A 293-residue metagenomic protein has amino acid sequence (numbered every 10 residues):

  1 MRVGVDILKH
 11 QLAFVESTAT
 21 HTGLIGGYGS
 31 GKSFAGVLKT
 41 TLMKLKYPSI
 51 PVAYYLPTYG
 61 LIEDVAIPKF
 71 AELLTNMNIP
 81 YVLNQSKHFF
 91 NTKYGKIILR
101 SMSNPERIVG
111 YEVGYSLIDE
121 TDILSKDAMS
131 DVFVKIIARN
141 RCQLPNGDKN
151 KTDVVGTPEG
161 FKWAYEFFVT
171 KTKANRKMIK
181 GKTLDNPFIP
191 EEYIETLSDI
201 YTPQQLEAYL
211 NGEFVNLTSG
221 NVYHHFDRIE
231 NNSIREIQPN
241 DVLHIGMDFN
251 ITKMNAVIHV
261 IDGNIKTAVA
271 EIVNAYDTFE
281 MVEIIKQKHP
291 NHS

Functional and structural regions predicted by a protein language model:
M1-T20: Pre-P-loop entry segment of helicase/translocase ATPase cores
S33-P48: Walker A/P-loop NTP-binding motif
I50-I62: Conserved RecA-like ASCE P-loop NTPase motor core of nucleic-acid helicases/translocases
G60-G114, F214: Inter-Walker segment of RecA-like/P-loop motor cores
D119-I123: Walker B catalytic acidic pair
S125-I200: ASCE P-loop NTPase helicase motor core
N186-M247, T252: ATPase catalytic-site recognition across NTP-hydrolyzing enzymes
V257-S293: Nucleic-acid-processing active sites and adjacent nucleic-acid-binding tracks, predominantly divalent metal-dependent
